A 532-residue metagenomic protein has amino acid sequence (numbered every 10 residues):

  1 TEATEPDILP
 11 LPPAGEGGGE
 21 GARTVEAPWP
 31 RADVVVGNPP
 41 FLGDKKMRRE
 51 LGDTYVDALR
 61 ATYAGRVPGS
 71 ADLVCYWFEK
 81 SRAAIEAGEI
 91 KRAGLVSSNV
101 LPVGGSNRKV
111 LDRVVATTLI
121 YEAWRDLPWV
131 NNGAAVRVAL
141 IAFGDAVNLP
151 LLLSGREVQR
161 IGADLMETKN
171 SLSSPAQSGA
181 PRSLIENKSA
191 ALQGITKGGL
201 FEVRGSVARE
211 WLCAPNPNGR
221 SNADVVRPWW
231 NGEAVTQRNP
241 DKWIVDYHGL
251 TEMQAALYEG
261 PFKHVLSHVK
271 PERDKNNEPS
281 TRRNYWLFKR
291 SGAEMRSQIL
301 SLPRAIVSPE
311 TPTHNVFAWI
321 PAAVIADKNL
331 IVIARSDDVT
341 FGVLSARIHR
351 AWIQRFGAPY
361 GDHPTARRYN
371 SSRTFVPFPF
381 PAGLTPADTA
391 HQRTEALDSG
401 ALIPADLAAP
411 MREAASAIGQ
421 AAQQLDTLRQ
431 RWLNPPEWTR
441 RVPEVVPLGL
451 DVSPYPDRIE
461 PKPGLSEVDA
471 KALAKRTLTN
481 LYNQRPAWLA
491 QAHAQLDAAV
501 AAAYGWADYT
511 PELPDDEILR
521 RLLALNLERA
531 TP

Functional and structural regions predicted by a protein language model:
T1-D7: S-adenosyl-L-methionine
L11, R31-V136, G162-P532: S-adenosyl-L-methionine
G15-G17: Glycine-biased, low-complexity coil/linker segments
T24-V25: Conserved alpha-helical scaffold flanking the Walker A/P-loop in AAA+ ATPase domains
A135-P150: Conserved beta strand-loop-helix elements of the APE1-like EEP
N148-Q159: Extended, charge-rich low-complexity interaction segments
